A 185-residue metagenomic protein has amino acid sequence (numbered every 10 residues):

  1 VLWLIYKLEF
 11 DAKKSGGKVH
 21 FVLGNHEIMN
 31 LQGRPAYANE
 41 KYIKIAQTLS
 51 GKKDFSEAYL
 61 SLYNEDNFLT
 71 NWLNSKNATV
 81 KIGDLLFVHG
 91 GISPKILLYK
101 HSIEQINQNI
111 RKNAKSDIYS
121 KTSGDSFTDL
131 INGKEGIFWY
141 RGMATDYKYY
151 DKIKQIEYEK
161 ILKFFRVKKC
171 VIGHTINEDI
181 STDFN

Functional and structural regions predicted by a protein language model:
V1-N185: Feature recognizes metal-dependent phosphohydrolase scaffolds
